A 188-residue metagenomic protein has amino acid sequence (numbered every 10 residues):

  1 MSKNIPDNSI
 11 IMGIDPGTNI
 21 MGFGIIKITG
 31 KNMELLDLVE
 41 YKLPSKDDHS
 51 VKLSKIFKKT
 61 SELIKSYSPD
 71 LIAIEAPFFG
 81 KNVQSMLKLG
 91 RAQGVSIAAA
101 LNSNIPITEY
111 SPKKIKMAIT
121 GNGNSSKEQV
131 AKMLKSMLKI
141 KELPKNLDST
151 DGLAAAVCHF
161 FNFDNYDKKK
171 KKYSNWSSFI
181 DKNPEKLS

Functional and structural regions predicted by a protein language model:
M1-S188: Phosphate- and other anionic-substrate recognition elements at nucleic-acid/protein interfaces
